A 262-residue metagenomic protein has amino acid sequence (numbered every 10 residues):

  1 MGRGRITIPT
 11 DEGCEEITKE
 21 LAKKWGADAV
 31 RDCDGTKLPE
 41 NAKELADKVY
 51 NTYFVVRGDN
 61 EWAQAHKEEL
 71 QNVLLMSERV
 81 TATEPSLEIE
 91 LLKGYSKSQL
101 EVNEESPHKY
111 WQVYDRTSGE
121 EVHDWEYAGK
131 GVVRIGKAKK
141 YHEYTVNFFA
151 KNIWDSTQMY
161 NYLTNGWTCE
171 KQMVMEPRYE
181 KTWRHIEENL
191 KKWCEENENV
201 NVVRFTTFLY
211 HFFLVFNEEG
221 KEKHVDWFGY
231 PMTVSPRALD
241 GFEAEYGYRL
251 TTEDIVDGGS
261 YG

Functional and structural regions predicted by a protein language model:
M1-G262: Glycan-processing catalytic domains of CAZymes
